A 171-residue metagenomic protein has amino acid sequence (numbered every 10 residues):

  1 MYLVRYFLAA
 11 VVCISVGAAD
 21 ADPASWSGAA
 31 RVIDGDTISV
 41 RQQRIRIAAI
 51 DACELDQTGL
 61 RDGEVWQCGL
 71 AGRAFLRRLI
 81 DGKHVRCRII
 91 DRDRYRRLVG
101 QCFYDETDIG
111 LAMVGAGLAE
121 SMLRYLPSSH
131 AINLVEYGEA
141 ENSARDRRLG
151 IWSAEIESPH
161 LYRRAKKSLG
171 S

Functional and structural regions predicted by a protein language model:
Y2, Y6-F7, S15-S171: Small beta-barrel nucleic-acid-binding modules, primarily SNase/OB-fold domains and secondarily Tudor-like barrels
